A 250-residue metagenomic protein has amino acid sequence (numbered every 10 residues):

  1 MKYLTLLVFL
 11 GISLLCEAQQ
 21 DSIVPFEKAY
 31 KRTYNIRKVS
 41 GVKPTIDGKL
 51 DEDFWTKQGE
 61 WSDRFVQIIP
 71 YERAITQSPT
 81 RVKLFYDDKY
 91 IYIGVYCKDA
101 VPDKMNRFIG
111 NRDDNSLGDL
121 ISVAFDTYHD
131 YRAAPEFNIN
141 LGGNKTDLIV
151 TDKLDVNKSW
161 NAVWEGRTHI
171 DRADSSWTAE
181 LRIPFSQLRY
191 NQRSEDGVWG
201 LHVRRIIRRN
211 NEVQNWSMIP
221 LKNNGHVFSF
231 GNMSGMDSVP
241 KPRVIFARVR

Functional and structural regions predicted by a protein language model:
M1-L4: Positively charged n-region of N-terminal signal peptides that target proteins for export
L7-E17: Hydrophobic h-region of N-terminal signal peptides that target proteins for export in Gram-negative bacteria
Q19-R250: Structural preference for beta-rich elements and adjacent junctions enriched in aromatics
